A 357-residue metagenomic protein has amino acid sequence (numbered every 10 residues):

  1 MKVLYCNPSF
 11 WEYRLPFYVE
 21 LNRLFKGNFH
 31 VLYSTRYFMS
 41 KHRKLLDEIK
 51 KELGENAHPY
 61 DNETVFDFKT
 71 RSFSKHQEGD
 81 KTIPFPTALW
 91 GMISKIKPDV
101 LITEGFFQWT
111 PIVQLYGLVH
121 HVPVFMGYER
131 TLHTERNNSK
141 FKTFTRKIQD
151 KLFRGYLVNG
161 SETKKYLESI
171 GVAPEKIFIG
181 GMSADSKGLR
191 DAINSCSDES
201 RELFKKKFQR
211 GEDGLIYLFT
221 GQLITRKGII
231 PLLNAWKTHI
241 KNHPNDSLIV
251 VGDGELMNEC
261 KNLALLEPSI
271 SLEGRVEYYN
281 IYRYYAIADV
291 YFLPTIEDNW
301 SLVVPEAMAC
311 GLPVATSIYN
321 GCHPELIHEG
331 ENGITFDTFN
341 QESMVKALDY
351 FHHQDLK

Functional and structural regions predicted by a protein language model:
L4, R210-K227, L233-K237: Conserved donor-binding/catalytic core segment of Leloir-type glycosyltransferases
E104, V122-K140, L152-G155, N159: A short, histidine- and acid-enriched strand-loop-helix "catalytic/donor-clamping" loop that lines the nucleotide-sugar
K151-L203: Donor nucleotide-sugar binding/catalytic pocket of nucleotide-sugar-dependent glycosyltransferases
N258-V276: Nucleotide-activated donor-binding/catalytic signature segment of Leloir-type glycosyltransferases, i.e., the conserved
R275-V276, R283-A288: Short alpha-helical donor nucleotide-sugar binding micro-motif in glycosyltransferases
I296: Aromatic "clamp/platform" in nucleotide-sugar-dependent glycosyltransferases that forms part of the donor/acceptor
P313-S317: Short hydrophobic beta-strand element within catalytic cores of glycosyltransferases and related nucleotide-activated
P324-Y350, L356: Change "using UDP/GDP/dTDP sugars" to "using nucleotide sugars
